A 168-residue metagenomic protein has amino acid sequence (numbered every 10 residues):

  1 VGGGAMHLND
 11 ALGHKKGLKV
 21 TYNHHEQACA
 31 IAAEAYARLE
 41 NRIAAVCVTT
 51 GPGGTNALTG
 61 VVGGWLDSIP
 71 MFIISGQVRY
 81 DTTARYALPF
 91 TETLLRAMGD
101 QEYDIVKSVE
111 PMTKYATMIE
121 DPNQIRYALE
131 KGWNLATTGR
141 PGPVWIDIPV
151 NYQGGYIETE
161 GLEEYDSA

Functional and structural regions predicted by a protein language model:
V1-A168: N-terminal alpha/beta PP-like core and its mobile active-site loop of ThDP/TPP-dependent enzymes
